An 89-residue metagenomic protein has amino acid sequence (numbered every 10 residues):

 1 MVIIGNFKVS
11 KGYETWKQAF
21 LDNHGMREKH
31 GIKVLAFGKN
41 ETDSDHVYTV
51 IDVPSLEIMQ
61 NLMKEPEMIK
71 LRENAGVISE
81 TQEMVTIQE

Functional and structural regions predicted by a protein language model:
M1-I69, S79-E89: Short S/T/G/P-rich N-terminal loop/turn motif that feeds into the first structured element of a domain
